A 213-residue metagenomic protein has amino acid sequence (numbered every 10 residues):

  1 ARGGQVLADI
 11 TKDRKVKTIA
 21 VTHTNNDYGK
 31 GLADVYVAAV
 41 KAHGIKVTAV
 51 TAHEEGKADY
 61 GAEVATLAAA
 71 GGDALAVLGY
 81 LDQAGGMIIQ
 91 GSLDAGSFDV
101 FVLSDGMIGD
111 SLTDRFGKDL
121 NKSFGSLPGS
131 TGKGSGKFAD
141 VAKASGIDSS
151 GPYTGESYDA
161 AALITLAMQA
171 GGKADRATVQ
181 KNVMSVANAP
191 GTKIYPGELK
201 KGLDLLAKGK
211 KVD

Functional and structural regions predicted by a protein language model:
A1-D213: Extracytosolic ligand-binding ectodomains
